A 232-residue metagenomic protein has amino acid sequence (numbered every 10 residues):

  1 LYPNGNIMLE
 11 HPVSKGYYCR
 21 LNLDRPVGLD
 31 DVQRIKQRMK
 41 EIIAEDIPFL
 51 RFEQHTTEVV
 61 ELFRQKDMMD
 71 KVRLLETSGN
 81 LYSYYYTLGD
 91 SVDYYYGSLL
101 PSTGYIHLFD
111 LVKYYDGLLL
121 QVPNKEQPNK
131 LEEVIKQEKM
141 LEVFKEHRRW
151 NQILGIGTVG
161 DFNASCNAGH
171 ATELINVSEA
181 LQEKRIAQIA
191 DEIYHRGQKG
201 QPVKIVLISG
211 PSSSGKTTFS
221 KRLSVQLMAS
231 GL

Functional and structural regions predicted by a protein language model:
L1: Active/ligand-binding-proximal structured segments within catalytic/core domains that scaffold catalytic residues
N6-S14, Y18-K199: Auxiliary tRNA-acceptor-end handling modules of aminoacyl-tRNA synthetases
V203: Short coil/loop residues immediately preceding or within conserved phosphate-binding loops of NTP-utilizing enzyme
V206-I208: Hydrophobic anchor at the beta1->P-loop junction of P-loop NTPases
S213: Walker A (P-loop) phosphate-binding loop of P-loop NTPases
K216: Conserved lysine of the Walker
F219, L223: Hydrophobic positions on the alpha1 helix immediately C-terminal to the Walker A/P-loop
A229-L232: Short beta-strand-centered segment that lines the nucleotide-binding/catalytic pocket of NTP-utilizing
